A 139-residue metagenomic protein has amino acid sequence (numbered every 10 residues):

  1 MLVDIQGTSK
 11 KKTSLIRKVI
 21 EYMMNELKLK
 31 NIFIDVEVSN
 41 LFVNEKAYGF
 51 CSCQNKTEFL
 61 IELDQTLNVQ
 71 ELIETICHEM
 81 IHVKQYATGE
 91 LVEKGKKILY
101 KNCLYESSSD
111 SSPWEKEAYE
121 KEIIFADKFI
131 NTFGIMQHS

Functional and structural regions predicted by a protein language model:
M1-T8, I34-N44: Hydrophobic or amphipathic, alpha-helical segments that drive membrane association/targeting
L2-I5, T57-L63: Short, aliphatic-rich beta-strand segments
K11-I32: Zn2+-dependent metallopeptidase catalytic core
E26, V83, A87, K121 (+1 more regions): Short alpha-helical functional segments enriched in proximate histidine and acidic residues
E37-L60, V69-Q70: Catalytic zinc-binding patch centered on the HExxH motif and its immediate surroundings that defines zinc-dependent
Q70, Y86-E117: Post-HEXXH active-site segment of zinc metalloproteases
E74-Y86: Active-site recognition of the HExxH zinc-binding catalytic motif
E115, E122-S139: Long, well-structured alpha-helical subdomains associated with metal-dependent extracellular/ecto-lumenal hydrolases
